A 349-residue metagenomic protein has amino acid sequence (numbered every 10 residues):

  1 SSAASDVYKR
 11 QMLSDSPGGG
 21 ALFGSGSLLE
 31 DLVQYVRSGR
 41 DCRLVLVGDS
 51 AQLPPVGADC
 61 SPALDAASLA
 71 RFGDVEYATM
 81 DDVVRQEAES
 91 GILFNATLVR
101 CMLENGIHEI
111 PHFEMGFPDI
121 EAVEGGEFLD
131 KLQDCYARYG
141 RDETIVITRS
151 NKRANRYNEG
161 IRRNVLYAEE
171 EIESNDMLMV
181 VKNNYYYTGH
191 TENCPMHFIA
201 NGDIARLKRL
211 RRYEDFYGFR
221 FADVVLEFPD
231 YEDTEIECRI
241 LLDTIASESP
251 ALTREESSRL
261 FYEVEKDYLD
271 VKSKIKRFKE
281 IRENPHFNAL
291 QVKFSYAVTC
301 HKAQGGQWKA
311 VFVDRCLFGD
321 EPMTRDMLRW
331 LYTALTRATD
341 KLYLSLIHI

Functional and structural regions predicted by a protein language model:
A3-Y8: Short, small-residue-biased leader/transition segments that mark boundaries at the very start of proteins
K9-L29, L53-C60: Conserved ATPase-coupling elements of RecA-like P-loop NTPase cores
S25-L29, F128, Y296, M327: Amphipathic coiled-coil/heptad-repeat helices and related helical stalk/stem segments that mediate oligomerization
D31-Y35: Catalytic-core regions built around general acid/base machinery
V36-C42, S50-N201, R206-L252, E256: Conserved helicase motor core of P-loop NTPases
V47: Conserved D-loop beta-strand region of ABC ATPase nucleotide-binding domains
D215-L346: C-terminal accessory regions
